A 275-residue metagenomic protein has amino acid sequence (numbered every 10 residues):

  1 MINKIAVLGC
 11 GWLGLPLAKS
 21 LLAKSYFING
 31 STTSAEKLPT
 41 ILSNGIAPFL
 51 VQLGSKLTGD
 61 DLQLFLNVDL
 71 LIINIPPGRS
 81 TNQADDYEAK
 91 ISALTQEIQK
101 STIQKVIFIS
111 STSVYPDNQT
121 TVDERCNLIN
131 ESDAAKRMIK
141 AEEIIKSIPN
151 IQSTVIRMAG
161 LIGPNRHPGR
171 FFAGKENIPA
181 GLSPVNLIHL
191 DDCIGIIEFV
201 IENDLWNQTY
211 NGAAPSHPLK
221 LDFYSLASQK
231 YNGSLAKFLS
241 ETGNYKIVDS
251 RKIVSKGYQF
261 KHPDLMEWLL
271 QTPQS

Functional and structural regions predicted by a protein language model:
G14-L15: N-terminal Rossmann-fold NAD(P) dinucleotide-binding loop
A47, V51-S55, S234-A236, S240-S275: C-terminal amphipathic/interface module of NAD(P)-dependent oxidoreductases and related NAD-binding regulators
Q63-I107, K140: NAD(P)-cofactor binding segment of oxidoreductase domains
S92-E131: Conserved Rossmann-fold NAD(P)-dependent oxidoreductase catalytic core, especially the SDR/UDP-sugar
I139, I162-K175, F199-Y210: Glycine/proline-rich active-site loop of Rossmann-fold NAD(P)-dependent oxidoreductases
K140-P164: Conserved beta-loop-beta element that borders a ligand/cofactor-binding pocket
V155-M158, H167-P168, I178-I201: Substrate-positioning beta->alpha
I196-S250: Mid/C-terminal beta-alpha module of Rossmann-like enzyme folds, strongest in SDR-family dehydrogenases/epimerases
